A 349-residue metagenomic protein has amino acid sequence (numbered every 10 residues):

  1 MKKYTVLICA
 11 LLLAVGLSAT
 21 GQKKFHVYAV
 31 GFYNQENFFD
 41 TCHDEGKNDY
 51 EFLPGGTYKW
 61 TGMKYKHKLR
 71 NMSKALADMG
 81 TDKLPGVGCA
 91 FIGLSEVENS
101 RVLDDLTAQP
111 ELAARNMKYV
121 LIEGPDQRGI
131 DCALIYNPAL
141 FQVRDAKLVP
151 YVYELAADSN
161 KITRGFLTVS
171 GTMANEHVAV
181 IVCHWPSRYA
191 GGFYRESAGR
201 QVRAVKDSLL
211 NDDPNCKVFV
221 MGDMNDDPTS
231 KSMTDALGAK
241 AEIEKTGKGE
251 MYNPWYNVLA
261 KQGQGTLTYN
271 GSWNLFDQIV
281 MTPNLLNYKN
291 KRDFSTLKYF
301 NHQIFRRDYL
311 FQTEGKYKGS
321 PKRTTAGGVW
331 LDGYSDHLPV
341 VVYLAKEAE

Functional and structural regions predicted by a protein language model:
M1-F25: Bacterial Sec-dependent N-terminal signal peptides
A19-Q109, V120-C132, R200, R307 (+2 more regions): N-terminal, active-site-proximal structural segment of metallo-dependent hydrolase catalytic domains
G21, D207-V218, D226-E349: Metal-dependent phosphoester-hydrolase catalytic domains
Q22-V30, F39, L140-Q142, K161-H184 (+1 more regions): Beta-strand-turn-beta hairpins that frame and shape the catalytic cleft of phosphate-ester-processing enzymes
Y33-E36, S95-E98, L121-P125, N137-P138 (+5 more regions): Active-site-proximal beta-strand/loop segments in catalytic clefts of secreted hydrolases
F91, V97-H177: Structured beta-strand-rich core segments of catalytic domains in phosphoester-bond hydrolases
N99-R101, Q127-G129, R188-Y189, N225-K231: Active-site environment of divalent metal-dependent phosphoester hydrolases
G192-P214: A long, amphipathic alpha-helix that forms part of the scaffold/cap immediately adjacent to metal-dependent active
